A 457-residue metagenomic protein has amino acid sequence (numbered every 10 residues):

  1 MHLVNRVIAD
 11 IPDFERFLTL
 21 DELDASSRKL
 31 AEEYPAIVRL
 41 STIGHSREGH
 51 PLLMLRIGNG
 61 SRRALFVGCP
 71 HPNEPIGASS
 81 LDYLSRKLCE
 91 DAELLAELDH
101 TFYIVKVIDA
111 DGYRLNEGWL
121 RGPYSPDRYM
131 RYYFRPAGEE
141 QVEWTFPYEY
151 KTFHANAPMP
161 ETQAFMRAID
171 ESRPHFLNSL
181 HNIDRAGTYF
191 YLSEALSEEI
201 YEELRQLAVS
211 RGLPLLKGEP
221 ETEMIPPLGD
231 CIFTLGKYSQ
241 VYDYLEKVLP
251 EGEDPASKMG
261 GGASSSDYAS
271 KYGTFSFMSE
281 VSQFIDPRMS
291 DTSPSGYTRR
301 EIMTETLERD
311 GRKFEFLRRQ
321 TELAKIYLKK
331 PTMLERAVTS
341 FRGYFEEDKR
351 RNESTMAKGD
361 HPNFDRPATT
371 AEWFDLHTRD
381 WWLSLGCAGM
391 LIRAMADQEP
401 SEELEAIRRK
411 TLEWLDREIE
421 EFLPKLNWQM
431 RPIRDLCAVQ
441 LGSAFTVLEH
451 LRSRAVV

Functional and structural regions predicted by a protein language model:
M1-L52: Short glycine- and acidic-rich boundary segments immediately preceding or forming the N-terminal edge of structured
H2-F17, A157, E161, S197-V457: C-terminal accessory segments enriched in acidic
L40, M54, I104, L177 (+1 more regions): Conserved beta-strand scaffold positions in the cores of enzyme catalytic domains, especially in NTP/NDP-utilizing
L53-S61: Short beta-strand-to-loop junctions in surface cap/lid or active-site-entrance loops
S61-R63, I76, L88-E199, V209 (+4 more regions): Active-site/substrate-binding loop(s) of hydrolase catalytic cores
L65-G68: Short hydrophobic beta-strand that contains or immediately precedes a catalytic carboxylate
H71, D109, I183-D184, E221 (+1 more regions): Catalytic metal-binding/acid-base residues of hydrolase active sites
H71-S79: Di-metal (Zn2+ and/or Mg2+/Mn2+) metal-binding site signature of metallo-dependent hydrolases with the MBL/beta-CASP
